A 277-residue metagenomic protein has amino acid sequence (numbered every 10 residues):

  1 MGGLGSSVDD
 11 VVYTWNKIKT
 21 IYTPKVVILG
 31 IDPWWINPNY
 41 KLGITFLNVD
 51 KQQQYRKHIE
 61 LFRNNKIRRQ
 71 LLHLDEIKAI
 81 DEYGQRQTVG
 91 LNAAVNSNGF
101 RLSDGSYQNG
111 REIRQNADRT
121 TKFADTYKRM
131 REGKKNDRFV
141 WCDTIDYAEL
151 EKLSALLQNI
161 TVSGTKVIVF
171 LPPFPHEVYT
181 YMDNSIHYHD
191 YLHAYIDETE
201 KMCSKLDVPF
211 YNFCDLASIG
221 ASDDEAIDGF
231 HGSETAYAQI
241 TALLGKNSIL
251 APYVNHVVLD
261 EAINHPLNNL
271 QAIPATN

Functional and structural regions predicted by a protein language model:
M1-N65: Membrane-embedded segments
G5-D9, I21-Y22, D143-E151, D190-H193 (+1 more regions): Soluble non-cytosolic domains of exported or imported proteins
Y13, Q54, K66, A148 (+5 more regions): Extracytoplasmic/secreted proteins, especially bacterial periplasmic and envelope-associated proteins
L42-N48, D183-I186, I227: Short secondary-structure boundary/capping segments
I44-S163, V257-N277: Secreted/periplasmic serine-hydrolase-like ester/acetyl group-modifying domain
A148-E151, A155-D223: Extended hydrophobic/aromatic segments used for targeting, binding, or gating
D190, A194-N277: C-terminal regions of proteins
